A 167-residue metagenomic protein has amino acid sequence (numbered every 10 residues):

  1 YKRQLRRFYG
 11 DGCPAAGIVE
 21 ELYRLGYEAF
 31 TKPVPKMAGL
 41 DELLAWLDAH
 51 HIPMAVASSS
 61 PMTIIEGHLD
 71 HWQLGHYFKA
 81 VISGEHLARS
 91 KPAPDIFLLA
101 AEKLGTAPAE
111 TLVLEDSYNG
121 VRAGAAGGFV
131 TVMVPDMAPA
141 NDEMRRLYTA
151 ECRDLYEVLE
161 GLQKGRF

Functional and structural regions predicted by a protein language model:
Y1: Conserved small/polar residues in nucleotide/adenosyl-binding loops
Q4-D41, A45, H50: Metal-dependent phosphoesterase signature
I18-V19, L40, P53, W72 (+2 more regions): Short, flexible segments with low predicted structural confidence
T31-K32, P53-M54, E85, A109: A generic structural signal for short
A45-D48, M62-F167: Asp-based, Mg2+/Mn2+-dependent phosphohydrolase catalytic module
A55-V56, M133: Hydrophobic beta-strand core positions in alpha/beta domains
S58-S60: Conserved phosphate-coupling serine/threonine residues in phosphotransfer and NTP-handling enzymes
